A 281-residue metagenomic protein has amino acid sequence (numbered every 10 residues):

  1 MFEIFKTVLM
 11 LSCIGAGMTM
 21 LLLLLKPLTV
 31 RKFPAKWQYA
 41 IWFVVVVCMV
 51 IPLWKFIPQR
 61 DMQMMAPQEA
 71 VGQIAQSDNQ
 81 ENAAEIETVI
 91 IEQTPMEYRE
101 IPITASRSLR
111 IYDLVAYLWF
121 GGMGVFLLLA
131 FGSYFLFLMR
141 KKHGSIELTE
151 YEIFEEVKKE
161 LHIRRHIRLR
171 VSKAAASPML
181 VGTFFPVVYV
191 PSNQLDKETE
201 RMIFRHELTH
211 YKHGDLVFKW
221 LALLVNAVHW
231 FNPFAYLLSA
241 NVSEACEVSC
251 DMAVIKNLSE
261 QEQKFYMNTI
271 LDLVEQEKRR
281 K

Functional and structural regions predicted by a protein language model:
F2-V71, E100-K281: Membrane-embedded and juxtamembrane structural elements of multi-pass membrane proteins
Q73-S108: Low-complexity, acidic polar-rich segments
